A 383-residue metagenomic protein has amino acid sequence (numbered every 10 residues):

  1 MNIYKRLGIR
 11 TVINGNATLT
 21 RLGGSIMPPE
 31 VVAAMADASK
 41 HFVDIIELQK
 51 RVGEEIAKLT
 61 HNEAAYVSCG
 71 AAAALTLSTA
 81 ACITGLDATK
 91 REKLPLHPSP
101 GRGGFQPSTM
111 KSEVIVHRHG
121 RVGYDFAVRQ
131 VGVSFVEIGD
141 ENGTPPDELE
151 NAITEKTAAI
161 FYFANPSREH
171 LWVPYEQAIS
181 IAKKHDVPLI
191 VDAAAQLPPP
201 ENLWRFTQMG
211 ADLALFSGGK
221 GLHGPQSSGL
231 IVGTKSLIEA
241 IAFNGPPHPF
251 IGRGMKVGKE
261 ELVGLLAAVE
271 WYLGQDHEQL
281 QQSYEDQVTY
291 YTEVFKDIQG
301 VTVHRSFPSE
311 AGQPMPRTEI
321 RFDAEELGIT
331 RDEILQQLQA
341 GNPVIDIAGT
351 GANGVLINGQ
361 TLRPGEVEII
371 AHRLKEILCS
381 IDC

Functional and structural regions predicted by a protein language model:
M1-M27, K50-S68, A72-Y272, T292 (+3 more regions): Conserved PLP-enzyme active-site core in the AAT-like
I3, V294-H372: Conserved C-terminal alpha-helix-loop-beta "cap" of PLP-dependent enzymes that closes/shapes the active-site mouth
T11-R21, E30-S39, M315-I320: Generic N-terminal amphipathic, Lys/Arg-enriched alpha-helix
A38-I46: N-terminal alpha-helical segment of soluble enzymes
L59, L273-F307: Conserved PLP-dependent catalytic core of the aminotransferase class-I/II
M110, D382-C383: Phosphate-binding loop/pocket of nucleotide- and phosphate-handling active sites
H248-P249, L338-I345, K375-D382: A common structural junction motif
W271-H277, V355-L356, Q360: Glycine-rich phosphate/diphosphate-binding loops and the adjacent beta-loop-alpha structural elements that coordinate
